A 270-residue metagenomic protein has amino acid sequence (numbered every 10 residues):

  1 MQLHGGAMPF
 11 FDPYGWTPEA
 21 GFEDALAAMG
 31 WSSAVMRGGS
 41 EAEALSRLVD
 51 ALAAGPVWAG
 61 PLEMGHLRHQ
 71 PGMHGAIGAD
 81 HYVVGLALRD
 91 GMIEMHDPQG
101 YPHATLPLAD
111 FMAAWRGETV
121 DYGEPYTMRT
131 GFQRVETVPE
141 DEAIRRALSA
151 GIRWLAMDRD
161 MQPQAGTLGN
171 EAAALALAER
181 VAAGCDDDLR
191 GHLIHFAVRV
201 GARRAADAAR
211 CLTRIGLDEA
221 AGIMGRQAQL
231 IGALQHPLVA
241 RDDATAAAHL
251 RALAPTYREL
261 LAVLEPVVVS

Functional and structural regions predicted by a protein language model:
M1-A42, S46, Q133, T137-W154 (+2 more regions): Cysteine-nucleophile protease catalytic domains, especially the papain-like/related folds used in DUB/UBL proteases
M1-F11, E41-D90, M95-D97, A246-P255 (+1 more regions): Active-site-adjacent substructure of cysteine-protease-like catalytic cores
G6-F11, W31-M36, D50, C185-A197 (+3 more regions): Low-complexity, charged, repeat-rich alpha-helical/coil interaction segments
E23, A27, L45-D50, M112 (+9 more regions): Generic detector of well-ordered alpha-helical segments enriched in charged/polar residues, highlighting helical
D24-G39, M73-A79, H96-H103: Hydrophobic transmembrane alpha-helix bundles
G55-A59, E118, L155-Q162, L212 (+2 more regions): Short secondary-structure junctions and interdomain/linker hinges
L88-R199, C211: Noncatalytic regulatory segments and standalone regulatory/sensor domains
I194-S270: Charged, long alpha-helical assembly modules
